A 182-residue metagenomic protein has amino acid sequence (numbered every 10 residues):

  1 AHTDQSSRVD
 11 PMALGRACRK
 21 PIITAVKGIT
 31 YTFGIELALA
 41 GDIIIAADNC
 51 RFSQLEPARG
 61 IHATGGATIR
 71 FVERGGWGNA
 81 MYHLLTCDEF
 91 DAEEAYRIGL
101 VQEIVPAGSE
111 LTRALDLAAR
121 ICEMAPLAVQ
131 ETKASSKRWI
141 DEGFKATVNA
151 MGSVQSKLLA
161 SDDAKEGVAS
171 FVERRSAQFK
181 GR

Functional and structural regions predicted by a protein language model:
A1-K27, I69, R74, G152: An acidic, glycine-rich surface segment that forms the CoA-thioester-binding/catalytic face of crotonase-fold enzymes
Q5-V9, T32, H62-G65, E89 (+3 more regions): Glycine-rich phosphate-binding loop at the start of an alpha helix
A13-G60, E89: Glycine-rich beta-to-alpha active-site loop
V26, F71, N79-D88: Short helix- or helix-capping micro-motifs that position conserved polar/aromatic residues at function-defining sites
I45-C50, V101-N149, S156-D162, Q178-R182: C-terminal long alpha-helix characteristic of the crotonase
N49, G65-T68: Ligand-binding pocket scaffold of soluble enzyme catalytic domains
W77-M81, F90-R97, A125-Q130: Short, structured loop/turn "capping" segments at alpha-beta junctions
